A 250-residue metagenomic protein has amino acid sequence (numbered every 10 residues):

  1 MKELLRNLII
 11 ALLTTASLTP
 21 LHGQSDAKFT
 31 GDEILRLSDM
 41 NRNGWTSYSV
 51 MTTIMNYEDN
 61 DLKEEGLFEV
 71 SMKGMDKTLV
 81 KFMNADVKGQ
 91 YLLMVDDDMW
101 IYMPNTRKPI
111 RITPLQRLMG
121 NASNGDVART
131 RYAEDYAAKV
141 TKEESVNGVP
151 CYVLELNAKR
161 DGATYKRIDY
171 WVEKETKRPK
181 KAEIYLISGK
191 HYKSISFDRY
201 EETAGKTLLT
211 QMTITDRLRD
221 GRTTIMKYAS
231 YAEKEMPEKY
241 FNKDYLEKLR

Functional and structural regions predicted by a protein language model:
M1-I9: Bacterial N-terminal signal peptides that target proteins for export
L12-L21: Hydrophobic h-region of N-terminal signal peptides that target proteins for export in Gram-negative bacteria
Q24-T46, T52-I54, L62, D96-K166 (+2 more regions): Flexible, processing/modification-adjacent segments and terminal tails in exported/periplasmic/extracellular proteins
S38, F68-M72, F197-E202: Extended lipid/amphipathic-ligand handling interfaces
Y48-L79, M83-A85: N-terminal, post-signal-peptide region of Sec/Tat-exported proteins
M72-K73, M94-V95, Y102, S145 (+2 more regions): Generic beta-strand structural signal
V149-K243: Gly/Pro-enriched, hydrophobic low-complexity segments that function as extracytoplasmic propeptides/linkers
